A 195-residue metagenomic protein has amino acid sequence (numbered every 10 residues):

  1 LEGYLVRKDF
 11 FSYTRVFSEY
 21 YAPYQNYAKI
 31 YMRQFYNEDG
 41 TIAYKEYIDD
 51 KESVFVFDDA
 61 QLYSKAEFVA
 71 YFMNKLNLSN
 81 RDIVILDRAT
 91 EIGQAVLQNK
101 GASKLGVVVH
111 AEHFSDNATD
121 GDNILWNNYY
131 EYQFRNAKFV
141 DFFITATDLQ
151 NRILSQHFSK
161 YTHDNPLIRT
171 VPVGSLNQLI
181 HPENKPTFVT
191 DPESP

Functional and structural regions predicted by a protein language model:
L1-A66: Repetitive, compositionally biased segments used for assembly/scaffolding
F72-I92: Short N-terminal targeting/anchoring amphipathic segment
F72-N77, E112, G121-F143: Membrane-proximal helix-turn-helix segments that form the acceptor-binding/catalytic region of lipid-linked
I85-T90, A111, A146-D148: Structural motif
Q98-N117: Active-site proximal beta-strand in glycosyltransferases
A111-H113, L149-Q150, L167-P182: Short beta-strand->alpha-helix junction loop in the catalytic core of nucleotide-activated group-transfer enzymes
N117-D120, Q156, P172-P192: Acidic anion/phosphate-binding donor-loop and adjacent secondary structure in glycosyltransferase catalytic cores
Y130, R135-L167: A short, active-site helix/loop in glycosyltransferases that binds the activated sugar's phosphate group
